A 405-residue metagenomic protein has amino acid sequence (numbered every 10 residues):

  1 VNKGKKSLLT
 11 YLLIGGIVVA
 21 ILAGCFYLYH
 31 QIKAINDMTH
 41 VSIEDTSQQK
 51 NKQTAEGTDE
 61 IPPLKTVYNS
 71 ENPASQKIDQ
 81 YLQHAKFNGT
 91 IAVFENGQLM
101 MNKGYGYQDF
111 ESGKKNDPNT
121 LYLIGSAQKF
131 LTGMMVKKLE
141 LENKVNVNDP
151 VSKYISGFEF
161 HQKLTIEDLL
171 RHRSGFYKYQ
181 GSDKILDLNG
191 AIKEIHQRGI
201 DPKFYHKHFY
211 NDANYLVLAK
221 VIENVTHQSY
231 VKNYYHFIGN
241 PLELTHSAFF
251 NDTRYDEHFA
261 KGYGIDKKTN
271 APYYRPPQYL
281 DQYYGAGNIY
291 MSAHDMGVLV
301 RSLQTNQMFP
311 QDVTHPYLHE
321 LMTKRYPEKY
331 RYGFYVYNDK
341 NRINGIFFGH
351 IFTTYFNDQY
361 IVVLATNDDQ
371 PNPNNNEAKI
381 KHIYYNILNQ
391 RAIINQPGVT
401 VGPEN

Functional and structural regions predicted by a protein language model:
N2-E95, L99, P277-N405: Catalytic loop of the DD-peptidase/beta-lactamase superfamily, centered on the K-T-G motif and neighboring
N51, F110-Y210: Active-site-proximal loop and beta-strand segments within enzyme catalytic domains
V67-S75, K86-F87, L121-K129, K144 (+7 more regions): Solvent-exposed, acidic/flexible segments
Q80-Y81, K138, V221, F237: Generic structural signal for isolated residues within well-ordered alpha-helices
I91, G97, T132, V136 (+7 more regions): Residue-level preference for non-acidic, small/hydrophobic
L99-Y105: Amphipathic coiled-coil signal-relay and dimerization helices
G106-Q108, D368: A generic structural motif
L164-K340, N344-I346: Short, surface-exposed loop or secondary-structure junction motifs that flank catalytic or metal-binding residues
